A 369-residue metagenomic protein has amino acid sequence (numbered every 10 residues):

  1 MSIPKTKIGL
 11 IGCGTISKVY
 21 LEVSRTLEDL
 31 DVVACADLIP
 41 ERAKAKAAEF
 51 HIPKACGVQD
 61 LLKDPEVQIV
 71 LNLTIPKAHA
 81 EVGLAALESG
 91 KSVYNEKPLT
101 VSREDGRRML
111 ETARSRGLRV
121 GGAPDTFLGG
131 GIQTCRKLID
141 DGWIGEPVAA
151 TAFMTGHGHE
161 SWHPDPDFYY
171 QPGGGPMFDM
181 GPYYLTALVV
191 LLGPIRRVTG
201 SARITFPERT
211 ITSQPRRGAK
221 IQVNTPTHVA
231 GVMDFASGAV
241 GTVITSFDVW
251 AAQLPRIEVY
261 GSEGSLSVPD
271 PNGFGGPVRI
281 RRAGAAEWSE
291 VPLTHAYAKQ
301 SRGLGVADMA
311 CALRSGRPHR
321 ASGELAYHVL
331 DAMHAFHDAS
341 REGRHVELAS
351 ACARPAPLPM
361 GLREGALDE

Functional and structural regions predicted by a protein language model:
M1-F50: N-terminal Rossmann-like dinucleotide-binding module
S2, D64, Q68-I69, I75-F127 (+1 more regions): Beta-strand-loop-alpha-helix segment that lines the small-molecule cofactor/substrate pocket of alpha/beta enzymes
K5, L30-V32, V67, P147 (+1 more regions): Core-facing hydrophobic residues within beta-strands of well-ordered domains
D31, S289-T294, C311-V329: Glycine- and charged-residue-rich phosphate/anionic-cofactor binding loop of Rossmann-like
I52-V58: Conserved SAM-binding strand-loop segment of SAM-dependent methyltransferases
T126-Q222, G343: Predominantly a Rossmann-like dinucleotide-binding segment in NAD(P)-dependent oxidoreductases
T186-F274, G303-H319, A335-F336, A351-E369: Contiguous beta-strand/loop segments that form the cofactor/metal-binding neighborhood of enzyme cores
I257, G275-A285: Short polybasic amphipathic segments
